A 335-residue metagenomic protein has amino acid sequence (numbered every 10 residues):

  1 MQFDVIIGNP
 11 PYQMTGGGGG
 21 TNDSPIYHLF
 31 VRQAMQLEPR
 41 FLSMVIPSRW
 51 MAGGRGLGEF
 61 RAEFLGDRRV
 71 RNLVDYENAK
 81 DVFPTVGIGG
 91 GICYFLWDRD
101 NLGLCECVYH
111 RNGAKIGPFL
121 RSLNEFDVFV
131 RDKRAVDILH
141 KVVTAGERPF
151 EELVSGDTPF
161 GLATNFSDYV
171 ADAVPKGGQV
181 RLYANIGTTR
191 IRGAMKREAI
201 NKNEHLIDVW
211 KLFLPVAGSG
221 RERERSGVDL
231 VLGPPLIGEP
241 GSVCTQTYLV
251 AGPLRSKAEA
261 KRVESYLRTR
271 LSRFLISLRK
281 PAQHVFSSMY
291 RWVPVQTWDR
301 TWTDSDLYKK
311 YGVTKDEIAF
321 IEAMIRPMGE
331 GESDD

Functional and structural regions predicted by a protein language model:
M1-Q2, R40, W210: Short coil/turn segments at beta-strand junctions that form active-site/ligand-binding loops
Q2-F3, V70: Local beta-strand N-terminus motif with an aromatic residue
I6-I7: Hydrophobic beta-strand segment of the Class I
P10: Conserved NAD(P)H cofactor-binding loop of Rossmann-fold oxidoreductase domains
Q13-D81, C93-W97, V263: Conserved Class I SAM-dependent methyltransferase catalytic core
T15, M51-A52, G220-R223, M328: Flexible loop/turn segments at secondary-structure boundaries
A79-E317: C-terminal substrate-recognition regions of SAM-dependent nucleic acid methyltransferases
A319-D335: Short, amphipathic C-terminal "tail helix"
